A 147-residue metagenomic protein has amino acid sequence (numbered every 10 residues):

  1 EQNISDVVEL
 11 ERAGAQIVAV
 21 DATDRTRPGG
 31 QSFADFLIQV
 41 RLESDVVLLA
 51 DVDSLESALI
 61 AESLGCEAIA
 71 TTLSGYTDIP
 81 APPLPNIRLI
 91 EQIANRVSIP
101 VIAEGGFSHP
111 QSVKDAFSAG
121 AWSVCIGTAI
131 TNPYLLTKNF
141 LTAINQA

Functional and structural regions predicted by a protein language model:
E1-D6, A22-R41, L55-I60, T77-A94 (+2 more regions): Active-site-adjacent beta->alpha loops and helix N-cap segments on the catalytic face of soluble alpha/beta enzymes
Q2-L10, D53-G65, V97-A103, F107-I126: Catalytic cores of alpha/beta
R12-I17: Catalytic domains of carbohydrate-active enzymes, especially glycoside hydrolases
A19-V20, L49, A70, C125: Conserved beta-strand positions in the central sheet of alpha/beta enzyme cores
A22, V52, L73-S74, G105-G106 (+1 more regions): Short secondary-structure boundary segments
D45-V46, I99: A short helix->loop->beta-strand "cap" motif at the edges of active sites that frequently abuts
V47-A81: Histidine/lysine/aspartate-rich catalytic loop segments that bind and position anionic ligands
